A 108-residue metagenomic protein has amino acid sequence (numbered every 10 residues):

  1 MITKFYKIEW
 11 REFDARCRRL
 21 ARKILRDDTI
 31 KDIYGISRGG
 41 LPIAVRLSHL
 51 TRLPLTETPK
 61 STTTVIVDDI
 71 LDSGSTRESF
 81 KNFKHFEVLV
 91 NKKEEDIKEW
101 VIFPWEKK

Functional and structural regions predicted by a protein language model:
M1-K108: PRPP-associated nucleotide enzymes
